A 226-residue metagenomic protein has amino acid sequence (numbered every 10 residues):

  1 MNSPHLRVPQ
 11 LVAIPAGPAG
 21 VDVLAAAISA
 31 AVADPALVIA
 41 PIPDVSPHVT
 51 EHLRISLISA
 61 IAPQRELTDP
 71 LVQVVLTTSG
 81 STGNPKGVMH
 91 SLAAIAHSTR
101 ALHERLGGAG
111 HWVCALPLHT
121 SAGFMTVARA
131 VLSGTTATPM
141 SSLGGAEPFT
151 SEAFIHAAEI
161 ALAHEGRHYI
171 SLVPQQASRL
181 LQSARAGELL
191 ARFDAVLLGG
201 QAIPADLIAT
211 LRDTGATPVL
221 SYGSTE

Functional and structural regions predicted by a protein language model:
L11-A13, I39, V113, Y169-S171 (+1 more regions): Structural motif
V12-D44, G110-H111, T120, A128-S142: A short helix-loop-beta submotif of the ANL/AMP-binding
A16-V21, A60-T77, G108-H111: Conserved pre-ATP/AMP-binding loop-to-beta segment of ANL
L71-R100, G107: Conserved AMP-binding A3 loop
T78-S81, W112, V127, I170 (+3 more regions): Conserved S/T- and glycine-rich ATP-binding loop of Class I adenylate-forming
L92-H97, H111-R179, V219: AMP-binding/adenylate-forming
H103-G107, E159-A163, G187-L189: Glycine-rich helix-loop-beta junction characteristic of Rossmann-like nucleotide cofactor-binding loops
Q182-E226: Gly/Ser/Thr-rich phosphate-binding loop
